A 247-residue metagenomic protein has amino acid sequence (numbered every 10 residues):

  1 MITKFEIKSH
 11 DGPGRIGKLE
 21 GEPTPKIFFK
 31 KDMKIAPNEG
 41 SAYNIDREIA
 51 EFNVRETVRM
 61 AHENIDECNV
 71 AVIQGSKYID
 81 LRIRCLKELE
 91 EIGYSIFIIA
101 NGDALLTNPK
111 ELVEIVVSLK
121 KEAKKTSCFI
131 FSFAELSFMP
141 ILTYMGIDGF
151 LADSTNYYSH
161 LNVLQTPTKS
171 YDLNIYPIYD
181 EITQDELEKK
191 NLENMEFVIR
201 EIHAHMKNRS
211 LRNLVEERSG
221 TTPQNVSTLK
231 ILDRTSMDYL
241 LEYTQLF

Functional and structural regions predicted by a protein language model:
M1, L19-I27, I73, M139 (+5 more regions): Generic hydrophobic secondary-structure signal
M1-C68: Non-catalytic, usually N-terminal nucleic-acid engagement modules in DNA/RNA processing proteins
M1-I16, F29, A36-N38, Y179-F247: C-terminal extensions of enzymes
K4, K8, K18, K26 (+9 more regions): Context-gated lysine
E48-F52, T107, K190: Short, surface-exposed alpha-helical recognition segments that flank or form part of ligand/macromolecule-binding
V54-H62, L86-K87, V113-V117, Y179-D180 (+2 more regions): Generic structural signal for well-ordered alpha-helices, preferentially at hydrophobic/aromatic core positions
E56-V58, H62, V70-V72, I79 (+1 more regions): Unusually extended, aromatic-enriched hydrophobic runs near protein termini
C68-E186: Glycine-rich phosphate/ribose-binding loops and adjacent secondary-structure elements that form binding surfaces
